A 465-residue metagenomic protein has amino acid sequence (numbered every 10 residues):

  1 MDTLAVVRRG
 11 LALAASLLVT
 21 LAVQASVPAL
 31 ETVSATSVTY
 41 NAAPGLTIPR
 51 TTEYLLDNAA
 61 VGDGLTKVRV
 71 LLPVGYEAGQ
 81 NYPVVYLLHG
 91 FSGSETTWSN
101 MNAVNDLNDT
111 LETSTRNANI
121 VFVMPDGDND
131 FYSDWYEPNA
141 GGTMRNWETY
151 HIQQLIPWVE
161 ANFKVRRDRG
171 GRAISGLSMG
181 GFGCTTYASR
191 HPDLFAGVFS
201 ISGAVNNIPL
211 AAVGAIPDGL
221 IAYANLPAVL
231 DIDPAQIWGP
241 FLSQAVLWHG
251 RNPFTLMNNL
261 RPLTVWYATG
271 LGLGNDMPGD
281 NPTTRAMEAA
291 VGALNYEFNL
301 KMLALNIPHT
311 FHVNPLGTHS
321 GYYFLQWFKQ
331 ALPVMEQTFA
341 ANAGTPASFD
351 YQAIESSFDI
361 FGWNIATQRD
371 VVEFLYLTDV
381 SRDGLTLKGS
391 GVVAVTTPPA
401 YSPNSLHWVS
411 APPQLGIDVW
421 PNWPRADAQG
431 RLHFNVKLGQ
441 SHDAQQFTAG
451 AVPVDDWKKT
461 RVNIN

Functional and structural regions predicted by a protein language model:
D2-A14: Bacterial N-terminal signal peptides that target proteins for export
R9-G10, A25, V462: Positively charged, low-complexity intrinsically disordered regions
L11, L30-V33, M287, F447 (+1 more regions): Extended hydrophobic/Leu-rich segments
A12-Q24: Bacterial N-terminal signal peptides
L13-A14, V68, F434, D443: Intrinsically disordered, low-complexity, compositionally biased regions/tails
S26-G391: Non-catalytic cap/lid and distal C-terminal segments of serine-dependent acyl enzymes
I354-N465: C-terminal beta-sandwich/jelly-roll accessory domains of carbohydrate-active enzymes
